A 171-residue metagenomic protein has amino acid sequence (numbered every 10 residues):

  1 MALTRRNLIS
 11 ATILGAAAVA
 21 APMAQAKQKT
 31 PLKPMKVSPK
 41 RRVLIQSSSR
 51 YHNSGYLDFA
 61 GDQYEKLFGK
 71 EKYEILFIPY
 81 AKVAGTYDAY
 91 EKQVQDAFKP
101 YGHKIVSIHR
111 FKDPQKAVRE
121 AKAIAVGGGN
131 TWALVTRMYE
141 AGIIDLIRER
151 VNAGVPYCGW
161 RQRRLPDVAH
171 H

Functional and structural regions predicted by a protein language model:
M1-G15: N-terminal secretory signal peptides and thylakoid transit peptides that target proteins across membranes
M23-R42: C-terminal segment of N-terminal export signals and the immediately downstream linker at the start of the mature
V37-S38, G61-Y73, V118: Glycine-rich phosphate/diphosphate-binding loops that line cofactor/substrate pockets in enzymes
L44, E74-L76: Conserved beta-strand elements of the Class I
I45, A125-G127, C158: Structural motif
S48-H52: Short polar catalytic/cofactor-binding loops
K82-G128, W132-L134, Y139: Portal/gating segments that form or line small-molecule/metal binding sites
V135-R137, A141-H171: Class I SAM-dependent methyltransferase SAM-binding "motif I" and its flanking Rossmann-like core
